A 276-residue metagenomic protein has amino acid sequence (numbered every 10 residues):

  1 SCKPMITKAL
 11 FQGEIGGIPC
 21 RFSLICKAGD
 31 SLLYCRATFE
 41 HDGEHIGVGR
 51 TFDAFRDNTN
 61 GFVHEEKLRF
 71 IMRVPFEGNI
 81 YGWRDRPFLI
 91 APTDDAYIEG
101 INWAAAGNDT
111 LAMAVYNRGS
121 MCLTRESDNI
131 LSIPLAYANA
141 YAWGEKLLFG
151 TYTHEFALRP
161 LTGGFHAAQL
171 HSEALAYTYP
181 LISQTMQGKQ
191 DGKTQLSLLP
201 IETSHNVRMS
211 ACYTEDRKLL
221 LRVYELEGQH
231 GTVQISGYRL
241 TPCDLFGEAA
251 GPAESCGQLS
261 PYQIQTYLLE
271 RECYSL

Functional and structural regions predicted by a protein language model:
S1-L276: C-terminal (or distal) subdomains of carbohydrate-active enzymes
